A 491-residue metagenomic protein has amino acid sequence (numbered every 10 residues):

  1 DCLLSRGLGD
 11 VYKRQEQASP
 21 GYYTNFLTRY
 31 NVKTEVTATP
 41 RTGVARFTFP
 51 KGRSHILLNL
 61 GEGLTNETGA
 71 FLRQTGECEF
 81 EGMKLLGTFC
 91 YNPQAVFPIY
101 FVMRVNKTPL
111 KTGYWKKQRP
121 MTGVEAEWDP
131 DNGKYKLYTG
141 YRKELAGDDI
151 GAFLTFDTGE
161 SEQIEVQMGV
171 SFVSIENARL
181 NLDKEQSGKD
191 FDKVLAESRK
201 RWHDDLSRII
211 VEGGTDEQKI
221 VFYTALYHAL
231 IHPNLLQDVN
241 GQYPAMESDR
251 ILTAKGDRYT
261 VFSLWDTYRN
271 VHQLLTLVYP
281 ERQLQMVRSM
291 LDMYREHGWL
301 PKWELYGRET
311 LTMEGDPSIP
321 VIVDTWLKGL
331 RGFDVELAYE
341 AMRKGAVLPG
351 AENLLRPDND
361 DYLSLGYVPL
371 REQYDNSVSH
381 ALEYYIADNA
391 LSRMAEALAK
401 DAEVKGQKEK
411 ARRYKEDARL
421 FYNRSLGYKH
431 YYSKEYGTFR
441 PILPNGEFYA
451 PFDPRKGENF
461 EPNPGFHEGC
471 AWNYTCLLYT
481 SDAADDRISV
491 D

Functional and structural regions predicted by a protein language model:
D1, R6-Y259, D292: Beta-sandwich/jelly-roll carbohydrate-recognition scaffolds of carbohydrate-active enzymes
C2-L8, Y12, Y479, A483-V490: Single conserved hydrophobic/aromatic residue that forms the stacking wall/gate of nucleotide- or nucleobase-binding
Y30-N31, E35, R46, G52 (+5 more regions): Active-site cavity-forming subdomains of large catalytic enzyme subunits
H55, T224-Q237, T260-Q283, V323-K328 (+3 more regions): Alpha-helical support elements that line or immediately flank enzyme active sites and cofactor-binding pockets
N177-Q186, R199-L206, A390-L398, R413-Y414 (+2 more regions): N-terminal leader/propeptide and maturation segments of large enzyme subunits in energy/redox metabolism and hydrolases
G214-Q218, L235-G241, L277-V287, L327-E340 (+2 more regions): Structural helix-adjacent loops and short alpha-helical linkers that scaffold large soluble proteins
E217-Q218, D257-D266, T310-S318, H380-Y384 (+3 more regions): Secondary-structure capping and boundary motifs in well-ordered enzyme cores
P301, L398-S481, S489-D491: Catalytic cores of carbohydrate-active enzymes
